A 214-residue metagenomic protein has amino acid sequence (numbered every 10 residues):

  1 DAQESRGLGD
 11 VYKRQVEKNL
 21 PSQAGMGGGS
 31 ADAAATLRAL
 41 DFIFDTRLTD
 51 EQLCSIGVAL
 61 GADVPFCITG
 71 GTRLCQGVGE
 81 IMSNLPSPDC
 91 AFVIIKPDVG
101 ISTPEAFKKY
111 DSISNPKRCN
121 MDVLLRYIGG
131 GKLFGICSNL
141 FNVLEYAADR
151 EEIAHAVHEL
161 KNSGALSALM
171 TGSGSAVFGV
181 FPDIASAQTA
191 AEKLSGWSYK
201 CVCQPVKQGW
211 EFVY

Functional and structural regions predicted by a protein language model:
D1-Y12: Single conserved hydrophobic/aromatic residue that forms the stacking wall/gate of nucleotide- or nucleobase-binding
R14-G25, L166-A168: Short pre-catalytic strand/loop immediately N-terminal to key active-site residues, enriched for Gly-Thr
A24-D50, F66: DPxDG-like acidic metal-binding loop motif
G28-G29, T171-S175: Glycine-rich beta-strand-to-loop/alpha-helix junction loops that act as flexible
T49-L60, Q188-A191: Short, well-structured alpha-helical segments that form the helix of a local strand-helix-strand
T69, L74-S167, P182-S195, V202-Y214: Conserved, helical-rich catalytic subdomain that frames metal- and/or nucleotide-binding sites in enzyme alpha/beta
F178-V180: Short hydrophobic/aromatic beta-strand micro-patches that form the beta-sheet surface supporting nucleotide- or nucleic
